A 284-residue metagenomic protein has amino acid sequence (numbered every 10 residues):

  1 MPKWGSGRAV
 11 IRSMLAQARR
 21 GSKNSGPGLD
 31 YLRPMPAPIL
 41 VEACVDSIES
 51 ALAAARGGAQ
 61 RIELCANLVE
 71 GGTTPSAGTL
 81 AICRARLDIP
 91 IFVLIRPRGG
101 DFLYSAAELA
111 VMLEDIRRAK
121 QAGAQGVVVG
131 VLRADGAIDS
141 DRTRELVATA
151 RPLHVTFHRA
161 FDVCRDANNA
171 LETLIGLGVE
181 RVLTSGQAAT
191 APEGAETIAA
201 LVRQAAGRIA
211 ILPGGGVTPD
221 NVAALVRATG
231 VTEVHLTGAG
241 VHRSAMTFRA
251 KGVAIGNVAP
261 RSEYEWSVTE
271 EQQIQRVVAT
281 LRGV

Functional and structural regions predicted by a protein language model:
M14-L15, K23-N24, P34: Short terminal hydrophobic/aromatic SLiMs and anchors at protein ends
P36-D46, I95-L113, L132, T156-A167: Active-site mouth loops of central-metabolism enzymes
I39-A43, I62-L64, I91-I95, V127-V129 (+4 more regions): Hydrophobic faces of well-ordered beta-strands that scaffold small-molecule active sites in alpha/beta enzyme cores
E49-A53, Y104-D115, R165-L177, V217-T232 (+1 more regions): Catalytic cores of alpha/beta
G57-I62, L87-P90, G123-G126, T149-L153 (+3 more regions): Glycine-enriched alpha-helix->loop->beta-strand junction motifs that scaffold or abut catalytic
E63-G72, R118, A122-A134, V179-P192 (+1 more regions): Glycine-rich phosphate-binding active-site loops on the catalytic face of alpha/beta enzymes
G72-G99, S140-R159, A195-T218, S262-G283: Alpha-helix-loop-beta-strand connector modules within alpha/beta enzyme cores
G78, C83-T143: Glycine/small-residue-rich loop that forms an oxyanion/phosphate-binding "nest" at active or ligand-binding sites
